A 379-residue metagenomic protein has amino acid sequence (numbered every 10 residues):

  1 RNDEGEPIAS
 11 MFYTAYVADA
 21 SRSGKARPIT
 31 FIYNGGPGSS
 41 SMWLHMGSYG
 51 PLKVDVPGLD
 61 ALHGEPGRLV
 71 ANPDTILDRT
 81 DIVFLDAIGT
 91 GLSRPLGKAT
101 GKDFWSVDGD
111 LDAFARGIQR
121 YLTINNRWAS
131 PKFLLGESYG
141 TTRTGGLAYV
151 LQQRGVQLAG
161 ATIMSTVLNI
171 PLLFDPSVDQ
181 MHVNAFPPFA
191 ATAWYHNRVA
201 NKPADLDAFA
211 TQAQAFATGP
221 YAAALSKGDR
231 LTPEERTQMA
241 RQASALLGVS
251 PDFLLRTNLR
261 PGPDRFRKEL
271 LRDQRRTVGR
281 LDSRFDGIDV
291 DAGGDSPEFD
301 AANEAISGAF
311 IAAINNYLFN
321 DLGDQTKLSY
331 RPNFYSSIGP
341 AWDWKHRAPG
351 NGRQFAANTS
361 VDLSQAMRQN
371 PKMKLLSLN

Functional and structural regions predicted by a protein language model:
E6-D103: N-terminal cap/lid subdomain of alpha/beta-hydrolase-fold enzymes
N34, L135, T162-S165: Alpha/beta-hydrolase-fold catalytic nucleophile elbow
G50-V56, D60, V150-G248: A catalytic-pocket lid/entrance helix-loop region that shapes and gates access to the active site across common
G67-P73, R116-Q119, A357-A366: Alpha-helical scaffolding within the catalytic cores of extracellular/periplasmic polymer-degrading hydrolases
D86, F133, A159-T162: Residue in the alpha/beta-hydrolase core beta-strand immediately N-terminal to the catalytic nucleophile
N126-Y139: Alpha/beta-hydrolase fold nucleophile elbow
G140-G145: Catalytic nucleophile loop
M164-P187, T237-R241, A245-N379: C-terminal subdomain of alpha/beta-hydrolase-fold enzymes, centered on the catalytic histidine and its supporting
